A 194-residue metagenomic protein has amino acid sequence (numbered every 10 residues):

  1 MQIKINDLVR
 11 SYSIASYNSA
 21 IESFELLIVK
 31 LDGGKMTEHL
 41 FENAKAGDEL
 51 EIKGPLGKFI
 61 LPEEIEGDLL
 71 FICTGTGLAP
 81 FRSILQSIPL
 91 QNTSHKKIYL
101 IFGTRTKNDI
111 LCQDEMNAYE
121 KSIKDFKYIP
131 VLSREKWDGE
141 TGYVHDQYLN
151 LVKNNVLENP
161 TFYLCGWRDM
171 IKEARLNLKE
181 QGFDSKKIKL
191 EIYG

Functional and structural regions predicted by a protein language model:
M1-A46, R134-E135: Ferredoxin-reductase
G54-E66: A short, basic/flexible loop-to-alpha-helix module at the beginning of a structural domain
E66, L90-K97: Conserved S-adenosyl-L-methionine
L70-I72, Y163: Conserved beta-strand elements of the Class I
T74-A79: Ser/Thr-glycine-rich phosphate-binding loops at phosphate-binding pockets of nucleotides, nucleotide cofactors
P80-Q91: Histidine-anchored nucleotide/phosphate-binding helix
Y99-G194: Reductase modules of NAD(P)H-dependent flavoproteins
